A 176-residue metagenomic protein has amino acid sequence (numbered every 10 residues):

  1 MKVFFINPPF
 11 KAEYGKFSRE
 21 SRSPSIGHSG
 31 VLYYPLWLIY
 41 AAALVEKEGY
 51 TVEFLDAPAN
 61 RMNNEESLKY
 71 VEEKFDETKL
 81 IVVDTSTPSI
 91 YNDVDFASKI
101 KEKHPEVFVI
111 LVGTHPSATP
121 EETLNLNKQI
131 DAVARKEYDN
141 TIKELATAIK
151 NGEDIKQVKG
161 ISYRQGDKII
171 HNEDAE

Functional and structural regions predicted by a protein language model:
M1-F4, K79-I81: Hydrophobic beta-strand segments of well-ordered beta-sheets in folded domains
K2-G30: Short glycine-rich His-centered loop
P8-P9, Y34-P35, P120: Proline-rich low-complexity regions
G30-Y40: Conserved alpha-helical elements of sugar-nucleotide-dependent glycosyltransferases
W37, L44-E176: Glycine-rich beta-alpha loop elements in corrinoid/cobalamin-binding modules across cobalamin-dependent enzymes
